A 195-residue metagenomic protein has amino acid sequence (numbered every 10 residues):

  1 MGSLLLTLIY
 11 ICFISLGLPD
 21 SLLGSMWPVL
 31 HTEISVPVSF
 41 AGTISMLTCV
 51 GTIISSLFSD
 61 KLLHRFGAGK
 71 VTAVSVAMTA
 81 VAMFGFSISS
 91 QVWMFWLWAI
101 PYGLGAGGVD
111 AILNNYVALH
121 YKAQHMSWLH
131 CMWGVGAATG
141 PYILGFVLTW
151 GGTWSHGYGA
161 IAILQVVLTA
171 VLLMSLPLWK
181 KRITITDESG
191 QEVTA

Functional and structural regions predicted by a protein language model:
L4-L30, I34-V36: Extracytoplasmic
L8-I9, Q91-A99: Short hydrophobic/alpha-helical segments at membrane-entry points of transmembrane helices in Major Facilitator
S21, T48-L57, A138: Residue-level signature of mid-helix packing/kink "hotspots" within the transmembrane helices of 12-pass Major
I53-W93: Conserved MFS/SLC helix-loop-helix module at the cytosolic interface between two early adjacent transmembrane helices
A82-F86, Y102, L172: MFS-fold secondary transporters
V92-M94, W128-K181: Helix-loop-helix hairpin linking two adjacent transmembrane segments in secondary transporters
W98-M132: Cytoplasmic helix-loop-helix junction between adjacent transmembrane helices in 12-TM secondary transporters
L173-A195: Flexible cytoplasmic inter-helical loops of multi-pass small-molecule transporters
